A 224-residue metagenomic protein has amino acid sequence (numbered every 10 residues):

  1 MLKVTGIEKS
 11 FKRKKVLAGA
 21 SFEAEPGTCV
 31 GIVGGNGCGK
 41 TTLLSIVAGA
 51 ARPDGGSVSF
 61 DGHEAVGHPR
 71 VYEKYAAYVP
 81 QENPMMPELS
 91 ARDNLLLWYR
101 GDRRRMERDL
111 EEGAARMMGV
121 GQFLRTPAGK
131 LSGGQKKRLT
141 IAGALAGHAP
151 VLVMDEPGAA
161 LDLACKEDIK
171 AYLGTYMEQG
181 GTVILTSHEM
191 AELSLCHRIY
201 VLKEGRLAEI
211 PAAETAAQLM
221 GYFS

Functional and structural regions predicted by a protein language model:
V33-G35: The feature captures the beta-strand-to-loop junction immediately N-terminal to the Walker
A48: Helix-to-loop junction immediately C-terminal to a conserved catalytic motif
G56-G67, V71-Y72: Conserved ABC transporter NBD signature motif
L89-G101: Q-loop/switch helix immediately C-terminal to the Walker
L96, R108-F123: Conserved ABC ATPase "signature" region
P127-L131: Conserved ABC ATPase signature
L152-E156: Catalytic Walker B motif of ABC-type/P-loop ATPase nucleotide-binding domains
